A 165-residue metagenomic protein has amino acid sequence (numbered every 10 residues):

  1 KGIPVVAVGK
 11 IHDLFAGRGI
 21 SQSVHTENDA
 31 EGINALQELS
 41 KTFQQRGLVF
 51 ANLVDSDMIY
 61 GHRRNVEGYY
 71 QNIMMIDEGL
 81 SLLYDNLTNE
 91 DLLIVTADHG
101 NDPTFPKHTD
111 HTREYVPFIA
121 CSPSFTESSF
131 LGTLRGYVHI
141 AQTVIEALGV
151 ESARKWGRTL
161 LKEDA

Functional and structural regions predicted by a protein language model:
K1-A165: Feature captures the catalytic ectodomains and active-site-proximal regions of enzymes that hydrolyze or transfer
